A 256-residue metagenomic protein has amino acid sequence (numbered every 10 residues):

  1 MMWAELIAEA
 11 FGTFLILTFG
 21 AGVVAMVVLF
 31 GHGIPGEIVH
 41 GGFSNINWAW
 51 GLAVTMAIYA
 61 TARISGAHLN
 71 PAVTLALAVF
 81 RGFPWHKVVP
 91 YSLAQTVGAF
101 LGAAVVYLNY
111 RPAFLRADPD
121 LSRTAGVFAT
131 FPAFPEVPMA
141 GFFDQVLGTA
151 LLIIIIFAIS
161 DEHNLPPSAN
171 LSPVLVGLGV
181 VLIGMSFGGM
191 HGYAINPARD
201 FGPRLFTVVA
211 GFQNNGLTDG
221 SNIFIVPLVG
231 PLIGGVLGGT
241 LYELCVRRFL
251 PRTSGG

Functional and structural regions predicted by a protein language model:
M1-G256: Membrane-interface helix-loop junctions and terminal tails of multi-pass membrane proteins
